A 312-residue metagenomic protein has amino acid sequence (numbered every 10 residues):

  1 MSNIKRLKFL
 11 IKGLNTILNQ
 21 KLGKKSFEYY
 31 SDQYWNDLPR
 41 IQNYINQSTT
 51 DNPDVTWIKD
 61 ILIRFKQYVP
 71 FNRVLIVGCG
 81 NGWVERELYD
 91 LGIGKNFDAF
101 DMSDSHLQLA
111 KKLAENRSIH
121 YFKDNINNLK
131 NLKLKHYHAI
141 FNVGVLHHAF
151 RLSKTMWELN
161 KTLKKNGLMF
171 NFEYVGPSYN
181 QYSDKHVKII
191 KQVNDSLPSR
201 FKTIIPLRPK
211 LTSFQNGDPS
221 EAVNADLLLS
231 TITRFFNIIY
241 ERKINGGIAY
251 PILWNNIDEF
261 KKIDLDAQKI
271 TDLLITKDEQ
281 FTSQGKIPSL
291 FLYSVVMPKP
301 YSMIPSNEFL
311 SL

Functional and structural regions predicted by a protein language model:
E28-T56: Class I SAM-dependent methyltransferase Rossmann-like catalytic core, especially the SAM/SAH-binding loop
T49-P70: Conserved alpha-helix/loop element of class I SAM-dependent methyltransferases that forms part of the SAM/SAH-binding
P70-G80: Conserved class I S-adenosyl-L-methionine
G82-N128: Class I SAM-dependent methyltransferase SAM/SAH-binding core
K130-I140: A short acidic, Gly/Pro-enriched loop at the edge of an enzyme's catalytic core that lines a small-molecule cofactor
S153-L168: A short glycine-rich, Lys/Arg-flanked "PGG" loop and its adjoining helix->strand segment in the class I
F170-S199: Conserved class I S-adenosyl-L-methionine
S199-E259: Substrate-binding/catalytic lobe of Class I Rossmann-like enzymes that use SAM or dcSAM, i.e., the mid-to-C-terminal
